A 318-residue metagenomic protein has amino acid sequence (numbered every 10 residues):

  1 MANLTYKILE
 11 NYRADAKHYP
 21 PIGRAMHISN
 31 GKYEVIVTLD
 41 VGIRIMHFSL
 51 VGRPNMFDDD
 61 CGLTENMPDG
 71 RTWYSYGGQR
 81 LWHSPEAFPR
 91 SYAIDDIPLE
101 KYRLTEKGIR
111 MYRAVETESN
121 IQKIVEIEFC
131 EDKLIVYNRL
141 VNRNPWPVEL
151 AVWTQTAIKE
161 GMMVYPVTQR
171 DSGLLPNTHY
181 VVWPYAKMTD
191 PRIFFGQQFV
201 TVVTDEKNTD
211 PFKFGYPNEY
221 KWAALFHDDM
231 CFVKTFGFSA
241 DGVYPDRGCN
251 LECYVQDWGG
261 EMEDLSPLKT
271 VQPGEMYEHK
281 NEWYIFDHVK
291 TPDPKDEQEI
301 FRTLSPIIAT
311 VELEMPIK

Functional and structural regions predicted by a protein language model:
A2-Y137, R143-K318: Surface-exposed acidic/polar loop and edge beta-strand patches at domain peripheries
